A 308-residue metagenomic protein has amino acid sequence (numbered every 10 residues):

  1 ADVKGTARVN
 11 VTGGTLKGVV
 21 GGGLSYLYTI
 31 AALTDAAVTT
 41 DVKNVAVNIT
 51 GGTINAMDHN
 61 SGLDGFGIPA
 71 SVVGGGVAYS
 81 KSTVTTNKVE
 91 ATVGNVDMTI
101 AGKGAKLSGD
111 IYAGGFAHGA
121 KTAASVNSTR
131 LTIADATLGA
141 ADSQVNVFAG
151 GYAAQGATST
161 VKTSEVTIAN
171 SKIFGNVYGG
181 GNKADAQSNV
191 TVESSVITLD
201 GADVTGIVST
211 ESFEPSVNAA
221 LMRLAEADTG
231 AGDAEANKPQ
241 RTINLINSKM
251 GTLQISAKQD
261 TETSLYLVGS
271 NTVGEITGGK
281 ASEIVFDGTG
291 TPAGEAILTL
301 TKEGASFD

Functional and structural regions predicted by a protein language model:
A1-D110, G115-N146, G150-N176, N182-D308: Surface-exposed loop/turn motifs in large extracellular/passenger domains
